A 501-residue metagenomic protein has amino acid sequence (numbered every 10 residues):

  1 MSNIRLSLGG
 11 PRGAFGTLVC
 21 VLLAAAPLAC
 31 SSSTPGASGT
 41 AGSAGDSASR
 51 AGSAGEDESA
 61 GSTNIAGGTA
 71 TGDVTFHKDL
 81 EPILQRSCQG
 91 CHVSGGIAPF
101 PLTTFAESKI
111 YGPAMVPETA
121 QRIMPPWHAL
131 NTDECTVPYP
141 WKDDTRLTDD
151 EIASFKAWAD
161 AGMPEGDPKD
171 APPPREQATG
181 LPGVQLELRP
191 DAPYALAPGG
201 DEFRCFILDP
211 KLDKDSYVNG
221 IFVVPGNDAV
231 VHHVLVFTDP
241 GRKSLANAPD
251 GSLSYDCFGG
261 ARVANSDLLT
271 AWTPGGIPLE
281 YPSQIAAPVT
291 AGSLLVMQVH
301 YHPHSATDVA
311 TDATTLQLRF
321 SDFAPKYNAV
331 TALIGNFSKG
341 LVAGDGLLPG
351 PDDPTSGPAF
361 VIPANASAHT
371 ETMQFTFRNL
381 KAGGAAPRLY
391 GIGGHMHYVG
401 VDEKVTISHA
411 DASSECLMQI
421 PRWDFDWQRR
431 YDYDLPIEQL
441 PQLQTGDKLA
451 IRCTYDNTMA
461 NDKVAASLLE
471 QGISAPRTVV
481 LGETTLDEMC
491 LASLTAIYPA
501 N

Functional and structural regions predicted by a protein language model:
M1, A44, G55, S62-T63 (+4 more regions): Intrinsically disordered, low-complexity peptide-like regions
N3-L8, L23-D73: Ser/Thr-rich, Pro/Gly/Ala-heavy low-complexity intrinsically disordered linkers and tails of secreted extracellular
G10-L22: Sec-dependent N-terminal signal peptides
L23-A24, E81-L84, D250, E483: Residue-level signal for mature regions of secreted extracellular proteins and peptides
C30-G36, T63-L208, G292-Q298: Aromatic- and Gly/Pro-enriched helix-to-coil junctions and flexible linker segments
E58, T75, I83, E151-S154 (+2 more regions): Secondary-structure boundary/capping motif
P126-K142, K169-N501: Beta-strand-centric surfaces of beta-sandwich/beta-rich domains
